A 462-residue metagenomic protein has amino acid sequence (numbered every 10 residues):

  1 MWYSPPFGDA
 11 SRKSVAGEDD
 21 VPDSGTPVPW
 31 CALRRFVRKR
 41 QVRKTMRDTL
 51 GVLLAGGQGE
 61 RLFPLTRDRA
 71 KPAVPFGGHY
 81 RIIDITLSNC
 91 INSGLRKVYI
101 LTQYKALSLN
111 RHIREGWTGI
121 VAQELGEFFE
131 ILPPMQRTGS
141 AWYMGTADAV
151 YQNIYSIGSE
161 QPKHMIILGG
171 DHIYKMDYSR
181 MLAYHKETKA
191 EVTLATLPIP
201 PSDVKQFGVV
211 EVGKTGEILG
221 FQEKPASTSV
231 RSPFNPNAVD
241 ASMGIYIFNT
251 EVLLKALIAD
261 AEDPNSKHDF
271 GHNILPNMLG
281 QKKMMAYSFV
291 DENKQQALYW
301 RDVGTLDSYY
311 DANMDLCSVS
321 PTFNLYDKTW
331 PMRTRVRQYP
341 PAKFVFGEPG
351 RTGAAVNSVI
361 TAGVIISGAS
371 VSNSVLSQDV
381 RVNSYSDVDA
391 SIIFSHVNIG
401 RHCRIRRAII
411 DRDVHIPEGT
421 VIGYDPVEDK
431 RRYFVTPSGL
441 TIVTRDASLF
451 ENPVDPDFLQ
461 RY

Functional and structural regions predicted by a protein language model:
W2, S24, W30-L53, R61-Y184 (+5 more regions): Conserved N-terminal catalytic core of the sugar/cofactor nucleotidyltransferase
D9, D19-D20: Acidic/polar hotspots within intrinsically disordered regions
P27-L50, E251, A259-Y462: Left-handed beta-helix
G57, D171, T305: Active-site glycine-centered loops adjacent to acidic/histidine catalytic or metal-binding residues that shape
I100-T102, T196, I409: Short internal beta-strands
Y104, L168, F248, F270 (+1 more regions): A conserved hydrophobic position in a structured secondary element of the catalytic/binding core that shapes
K175-E251, K255-I258: Conserved core of the sugar-phosphate nucleotidyltransferase
